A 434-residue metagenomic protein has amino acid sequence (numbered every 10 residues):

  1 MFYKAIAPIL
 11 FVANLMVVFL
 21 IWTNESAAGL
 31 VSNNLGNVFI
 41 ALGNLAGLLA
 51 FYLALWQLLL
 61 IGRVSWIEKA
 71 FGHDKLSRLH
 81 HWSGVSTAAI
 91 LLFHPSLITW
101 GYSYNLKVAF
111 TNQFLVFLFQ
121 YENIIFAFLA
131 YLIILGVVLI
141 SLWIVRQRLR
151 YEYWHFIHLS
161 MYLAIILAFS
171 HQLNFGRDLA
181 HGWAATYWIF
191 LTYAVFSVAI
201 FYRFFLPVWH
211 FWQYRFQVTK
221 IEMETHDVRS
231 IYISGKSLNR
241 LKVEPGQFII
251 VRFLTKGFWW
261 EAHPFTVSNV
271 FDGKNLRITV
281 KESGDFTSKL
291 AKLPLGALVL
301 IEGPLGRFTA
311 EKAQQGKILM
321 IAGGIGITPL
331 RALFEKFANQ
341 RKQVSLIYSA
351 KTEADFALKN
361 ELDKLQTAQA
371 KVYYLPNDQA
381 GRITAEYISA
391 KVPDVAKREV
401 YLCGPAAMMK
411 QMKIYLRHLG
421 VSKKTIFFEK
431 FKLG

Functional and structural regions predicted by a protein language model:
F2-Y3, F11-V17, I21-N24, G47 (+5 more regions): FNR/FR-type flavoprotein reductase catalytic core
N14-I40, I61: Long, highly hydrophobic alpha-helical transmembrane signal-anchor segments
L30-A41, N112-E122: Membrane-interface segments at the starts/ends of alpha-helical transmembrane spans
S32, G36-V38, T186-W212, L241-A262: Extended boundary segments
V38, L42-L58: Functionally critical transmembrane alpha-helices in membrane proteins and complexes, commonly lining
H210-L300, G316, Q343-S345, A350-T352 (+2 more regions): Ferredoxin-reductase
